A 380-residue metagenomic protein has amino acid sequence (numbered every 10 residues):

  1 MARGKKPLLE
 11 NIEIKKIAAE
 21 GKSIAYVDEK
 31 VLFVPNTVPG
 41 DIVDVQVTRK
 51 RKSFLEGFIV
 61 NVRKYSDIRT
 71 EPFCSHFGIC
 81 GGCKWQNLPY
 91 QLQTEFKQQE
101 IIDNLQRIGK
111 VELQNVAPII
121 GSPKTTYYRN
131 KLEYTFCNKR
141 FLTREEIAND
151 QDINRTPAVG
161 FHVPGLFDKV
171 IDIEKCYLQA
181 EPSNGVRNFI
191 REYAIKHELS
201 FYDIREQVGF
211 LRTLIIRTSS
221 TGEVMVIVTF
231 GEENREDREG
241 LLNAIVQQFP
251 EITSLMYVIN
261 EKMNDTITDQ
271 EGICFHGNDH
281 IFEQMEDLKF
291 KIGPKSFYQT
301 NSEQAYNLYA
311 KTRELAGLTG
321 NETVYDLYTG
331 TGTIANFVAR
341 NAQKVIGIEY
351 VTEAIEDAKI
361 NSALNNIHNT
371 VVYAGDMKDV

Functional and structural regions predicted by a protein language model:
M1-I273, E314-N321: SAM-dependent transferase fold signal centered on methyltransferase-like domains, encompassing both Class I
A2-N11, K16-S23, E233-V380: Rossmann-like S-adenosyl-L-methionine
